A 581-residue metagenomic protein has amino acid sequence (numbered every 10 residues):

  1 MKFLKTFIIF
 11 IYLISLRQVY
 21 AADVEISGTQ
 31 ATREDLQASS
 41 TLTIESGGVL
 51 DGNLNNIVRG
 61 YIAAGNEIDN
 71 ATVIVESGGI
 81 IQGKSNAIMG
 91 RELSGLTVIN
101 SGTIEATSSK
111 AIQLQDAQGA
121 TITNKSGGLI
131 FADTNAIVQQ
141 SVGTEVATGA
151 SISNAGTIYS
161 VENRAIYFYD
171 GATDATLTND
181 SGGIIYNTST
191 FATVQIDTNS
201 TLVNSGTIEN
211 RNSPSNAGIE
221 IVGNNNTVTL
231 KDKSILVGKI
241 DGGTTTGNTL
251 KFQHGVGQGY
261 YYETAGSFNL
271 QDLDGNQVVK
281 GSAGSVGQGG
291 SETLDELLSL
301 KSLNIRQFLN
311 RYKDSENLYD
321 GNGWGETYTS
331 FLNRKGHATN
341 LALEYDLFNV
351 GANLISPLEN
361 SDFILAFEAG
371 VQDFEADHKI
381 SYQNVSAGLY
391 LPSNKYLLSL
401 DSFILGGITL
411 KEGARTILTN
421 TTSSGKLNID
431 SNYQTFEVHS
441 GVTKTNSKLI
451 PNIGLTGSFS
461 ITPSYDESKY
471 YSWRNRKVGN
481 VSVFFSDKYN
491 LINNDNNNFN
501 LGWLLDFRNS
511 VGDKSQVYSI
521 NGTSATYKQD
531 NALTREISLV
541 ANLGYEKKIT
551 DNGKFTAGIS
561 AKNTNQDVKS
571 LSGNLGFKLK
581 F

Functional and structural regions predicted by a protein language model:
M1-A22: Classical Sec-dependent N-terminal signal peptides that target proteins to the secretory pathway
A21-S27, T229-I235, G243, G247-D320: Extracellular/surface-exposed low-complexity segments
A22, I68-D69, V73-G79, G95-I99 (+13 more regions): Long, low-complexity, Gly/Thr
V24-Q30, T41-N56, D69, V73-S85 (+7 more regions): Beta-strand-rich solenoid/repeat architectures in extracellular/passenger domains of polysaccharide-targeting enzymes
D35-S40, R59-A71, A87-T97, A111-T121 (+5 more regions): Right-handed parallel beta-helix/beta-solenoid
I44, N56, V75, N86 (+23 more regions): Polar/charged side chains located within well-ordered beta-strands of beta-rich proteins
T293-T456, Y470, N542, G558-S560 (+3 more regions): Outer membrane beta-barrel translocator domains of Type V secretion systems
S386, S393, R474-F581: Outer membrane beta-barrel transmembrane domains
